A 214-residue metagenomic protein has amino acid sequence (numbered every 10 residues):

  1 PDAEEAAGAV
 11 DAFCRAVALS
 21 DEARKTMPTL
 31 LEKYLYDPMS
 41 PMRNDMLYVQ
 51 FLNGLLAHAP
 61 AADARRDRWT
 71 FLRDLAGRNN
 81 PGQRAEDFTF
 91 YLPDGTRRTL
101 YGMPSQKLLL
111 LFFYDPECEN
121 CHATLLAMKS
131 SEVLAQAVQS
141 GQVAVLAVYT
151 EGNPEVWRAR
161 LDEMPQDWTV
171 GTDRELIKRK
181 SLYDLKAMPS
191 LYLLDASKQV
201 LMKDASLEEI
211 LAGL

Functional and structural regions predicted by a protein language model:
P1-R98: Oxidative protein folding and maturation machinery
R84, K107, K186-M188: Short, small/polar residue-rich loop motifs at catalytic or cofactor-binding pockets
T89-F90, F113, L193: Hydrophobic beta-strand positions
T99-K129, A144-V148: Short active-site neighborhood of thiol/selenol oxidoreductases, capturing the structured segment around
H122-D162, E175-R179: Structural microenvironment flanking redox-active thiols in thiol-disulfide oxidoreductases
R158-Y192, A196: Short, internal strand/loop/helix patches that form the active-site neighborhood or redox-interaction surface
M188, L193-L214: Thiol-/selenol-based redox modules, centered on thioredoxin-like and closely related oxidoreductase domains
